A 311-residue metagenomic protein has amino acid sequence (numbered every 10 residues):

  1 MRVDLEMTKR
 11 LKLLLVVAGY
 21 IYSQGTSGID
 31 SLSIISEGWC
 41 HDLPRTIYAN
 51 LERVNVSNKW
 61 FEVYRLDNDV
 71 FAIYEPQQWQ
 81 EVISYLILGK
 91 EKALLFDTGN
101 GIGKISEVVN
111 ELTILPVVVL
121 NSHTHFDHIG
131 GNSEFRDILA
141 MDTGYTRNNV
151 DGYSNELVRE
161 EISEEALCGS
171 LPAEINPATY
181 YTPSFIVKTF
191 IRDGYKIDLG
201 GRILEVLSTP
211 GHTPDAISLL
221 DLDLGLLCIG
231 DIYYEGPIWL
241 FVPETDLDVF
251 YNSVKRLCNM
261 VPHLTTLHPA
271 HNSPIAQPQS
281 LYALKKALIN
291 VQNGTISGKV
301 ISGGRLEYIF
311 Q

Functional and structural regions predicted by a protein language model:
M1-T8: N-terminal secretory signal peptides that target proteins for export/translocation
K9-V16: Sec-dependent signal peptide recognition, specifically the positively charged N-region followed immediately by
L14, Q24-N55, N252-Q311: Accessory terminal helices/loops
Y48-W60, R65-L66, M141-L207, T213 (+4 more regions): Metallo-beta-lactamase
S57-E111, L219-Y234: Conserved beta-strand hairpin/beta-sheet module of binuclear metal-dependent hydrolase folds, prominently
D67, Y74-P76, H123, D142 (+2 more regions): Residues at the C-termini of beta-strands that transition into short coil/loop
A93, N100-G101, Y181, T189 (+2 more regions): Metallo-beta-lactamase
I102-K196, E235, S280-S297: Active-site HxH/HxHxD metal-binding segment of metal-dependent hydrolases
